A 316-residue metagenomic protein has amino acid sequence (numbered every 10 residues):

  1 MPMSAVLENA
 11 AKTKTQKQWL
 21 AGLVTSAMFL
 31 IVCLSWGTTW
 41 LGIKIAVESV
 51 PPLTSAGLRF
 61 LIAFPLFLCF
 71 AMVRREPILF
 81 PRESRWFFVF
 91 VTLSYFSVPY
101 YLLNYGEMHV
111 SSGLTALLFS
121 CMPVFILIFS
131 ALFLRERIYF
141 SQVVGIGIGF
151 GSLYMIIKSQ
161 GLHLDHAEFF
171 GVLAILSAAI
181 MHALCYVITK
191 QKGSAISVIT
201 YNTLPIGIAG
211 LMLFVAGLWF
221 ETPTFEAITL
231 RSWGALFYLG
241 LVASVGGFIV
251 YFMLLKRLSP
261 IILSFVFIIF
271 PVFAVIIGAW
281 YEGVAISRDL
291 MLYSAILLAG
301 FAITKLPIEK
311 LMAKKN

Functional and structural regions predicted by a protein language model:
P2-G57, Y105, L164-Q191, A209-M212 (+1 more regions): Glycine-/small-residue-enriched transmembrane alpha-helix faces in small-molecule transporters and effluxers
P2-L7, S49-V98, F125-I126, M181-C185 (+4 more regions): Transmembrane alpha-helices of multi-pass small-molecule transport proteins
M3-W19, R59-F60, S232-G234, I268-N316: C-terminal-most transmembrane helix of multi-pass membrane proteins
E8, F67, C121, F129 (+5 more regions): Hydrophobic transmembrane alpha-helices of multi-pass small-molecule transport proteins
S35, T39-W40, L68-F119, M155 (+1 more regions): Specific transmembrane alpha-helical segments of multi-pass solute transporters/efflux pumps, especially DMT/EamA
T38, G42-I45, S49, A63-P81 (+4 more regions): Membrane-interface helix-cap regions at the ends of transmembrane helices in multi-pass membrane proteins
A56-L58, L114-C121, V187-L211, G240-W280 (+1 more regions): Helix-helix packing/entry segments at the starts of transmembrane helices
F67, I126-I128, L132, H163-E221 (+3 more regions): Transmembrane alpha-helical segments that form core, pore/gating elements of small-molecule transporters/exporters
